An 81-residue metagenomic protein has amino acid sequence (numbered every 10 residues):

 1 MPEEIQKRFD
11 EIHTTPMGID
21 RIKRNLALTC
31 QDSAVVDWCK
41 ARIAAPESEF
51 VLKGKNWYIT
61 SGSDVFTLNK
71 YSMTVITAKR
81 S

Functional and structural regions predicted by a protein language model:
M1-S81: Ribonuclease/tRNase effector modules and their secretory precursors
